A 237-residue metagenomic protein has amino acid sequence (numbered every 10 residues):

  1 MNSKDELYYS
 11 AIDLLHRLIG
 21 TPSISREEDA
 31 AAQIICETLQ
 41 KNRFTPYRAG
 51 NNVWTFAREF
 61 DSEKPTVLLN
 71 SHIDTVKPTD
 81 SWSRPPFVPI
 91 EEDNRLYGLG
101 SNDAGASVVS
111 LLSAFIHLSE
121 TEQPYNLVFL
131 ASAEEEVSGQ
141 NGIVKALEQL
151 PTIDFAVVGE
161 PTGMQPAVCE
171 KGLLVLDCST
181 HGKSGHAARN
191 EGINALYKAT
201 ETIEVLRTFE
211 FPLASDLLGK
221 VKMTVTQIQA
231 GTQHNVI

Functional and structural regions predicted by a protein language model:
M1-P78: N-terminal helical capping/dimerization or prosegment-like subdomains of hydrolases acting on amide or phosphate bonds
R17, S113-E120, E201-T208: Short glycine/serine- and small hydrophobic-enriched flexible loop segments
P22, L39, T55, L69-H72 (+5 more regions): Buried hydrophobic positions in well-ordered alpha/beta secondary-structure cores of metabolic enzymes
P46, P89-E91, V225-I228: A structural signal for short hydrophobic beta-strand segments in well-ordered beta-sheet cores
K64-V128: Active-site metal-coordination/substrate-binding segment of hydrolases, especially metallo-dependent peptidases
T79, A167-L173, H234-I237: Short glycine/proline-enriched loop/turn "hinge" motifs that connect secondary-structure elements and lie
V108-V175, S179: Acidic/histidine-rich catalytic neighborhood of metal-dependent amide-processing enzymes
A188-Q229, H234-I237: Acidic-enriched catalytic cores of C-N bond-cleaving enzymes acting on peptides and small amides
